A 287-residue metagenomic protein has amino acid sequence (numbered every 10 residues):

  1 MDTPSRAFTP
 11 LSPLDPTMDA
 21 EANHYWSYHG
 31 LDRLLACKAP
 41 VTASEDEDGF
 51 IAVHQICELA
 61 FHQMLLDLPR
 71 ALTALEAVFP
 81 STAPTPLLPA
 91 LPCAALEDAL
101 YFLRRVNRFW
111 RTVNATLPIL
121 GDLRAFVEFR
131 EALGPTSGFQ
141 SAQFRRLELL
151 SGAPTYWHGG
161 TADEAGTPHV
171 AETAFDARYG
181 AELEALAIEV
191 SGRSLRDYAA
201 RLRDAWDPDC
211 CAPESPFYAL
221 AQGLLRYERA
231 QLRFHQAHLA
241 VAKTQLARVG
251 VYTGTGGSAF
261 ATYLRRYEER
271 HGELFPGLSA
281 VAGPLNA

Functional and structural regions predicted by a protein language model:
D2-A287: Surface-exposed peri-terminal alpha-helical interaction modules
